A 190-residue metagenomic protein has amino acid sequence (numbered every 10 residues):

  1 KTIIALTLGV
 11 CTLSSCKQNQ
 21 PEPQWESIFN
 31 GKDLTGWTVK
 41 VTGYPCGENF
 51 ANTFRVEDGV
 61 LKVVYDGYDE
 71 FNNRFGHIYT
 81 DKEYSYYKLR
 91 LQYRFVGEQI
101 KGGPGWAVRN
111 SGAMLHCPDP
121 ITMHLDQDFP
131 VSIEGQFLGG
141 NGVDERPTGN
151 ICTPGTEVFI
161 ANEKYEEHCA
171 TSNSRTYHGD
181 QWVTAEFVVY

Functional and structural regions predicted by a protein language model:
K1-E22: Bacterial Sec-dependent N-terminal signal peptides
C16-Y190: Carbohydrate-interacting regions of secretory-pathway proteins
